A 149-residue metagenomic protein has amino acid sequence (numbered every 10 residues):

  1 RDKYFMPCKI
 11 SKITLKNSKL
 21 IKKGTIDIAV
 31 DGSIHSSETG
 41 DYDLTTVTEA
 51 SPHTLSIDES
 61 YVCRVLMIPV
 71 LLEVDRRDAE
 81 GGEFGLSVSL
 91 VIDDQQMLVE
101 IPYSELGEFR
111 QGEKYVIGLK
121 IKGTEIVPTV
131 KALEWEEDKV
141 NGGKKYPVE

Functional and structural regions predicted by a protein language model:
R1-E149: Extracytoplasmic cysteine-anchoring/structural motifs
